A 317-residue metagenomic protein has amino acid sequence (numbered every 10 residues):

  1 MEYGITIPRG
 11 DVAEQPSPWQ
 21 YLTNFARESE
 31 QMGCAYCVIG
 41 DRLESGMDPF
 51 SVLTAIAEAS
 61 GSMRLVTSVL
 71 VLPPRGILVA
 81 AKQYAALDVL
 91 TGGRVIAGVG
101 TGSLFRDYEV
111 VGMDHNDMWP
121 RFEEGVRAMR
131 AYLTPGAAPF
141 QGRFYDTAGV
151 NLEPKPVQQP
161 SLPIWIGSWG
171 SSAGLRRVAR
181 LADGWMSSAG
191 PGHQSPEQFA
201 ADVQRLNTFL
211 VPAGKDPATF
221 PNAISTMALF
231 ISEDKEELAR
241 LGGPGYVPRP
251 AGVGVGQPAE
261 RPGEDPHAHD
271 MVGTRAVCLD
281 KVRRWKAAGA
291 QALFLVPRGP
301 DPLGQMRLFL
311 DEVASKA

Functional and structural regions predicted by a protein language model:
M1-A59, M63-R64, P160-L162, V296: N-terminal beta1-alpha1-beta2 module of alpha/beta enzyme domains
Y3-I7, C37-I39, R64-S68, V95-V99 (+4 more regions): Hydrophobic faces of well-ordered beta-strands that scaffold small-molecule active sites in alpha/beta enzyme cores
I5-Q20, L70-L78, P160-G170, G263-A276: Active-site mouth loops of central-metabolism enzymes
I7, H115-P156, A189-Q291, V296 (+1 more regions): An alpha-helical appendage that flanks or caps ligand/catalytic pockets
T23, G76-L181, Q204-A213, P217-T219: Internal, glycine-rich beta/alpha segment that forms the wall or movable "lid" of small-molecule/cofactor binding
M32, L90, R180-L181, A288-A290: Structural motif
M47-L70, R121-A128, Y132, T208-P212 (+1 more regions): Alpha-helix-loop-beta-strand connector modules within alpha/beta enzyme cores
